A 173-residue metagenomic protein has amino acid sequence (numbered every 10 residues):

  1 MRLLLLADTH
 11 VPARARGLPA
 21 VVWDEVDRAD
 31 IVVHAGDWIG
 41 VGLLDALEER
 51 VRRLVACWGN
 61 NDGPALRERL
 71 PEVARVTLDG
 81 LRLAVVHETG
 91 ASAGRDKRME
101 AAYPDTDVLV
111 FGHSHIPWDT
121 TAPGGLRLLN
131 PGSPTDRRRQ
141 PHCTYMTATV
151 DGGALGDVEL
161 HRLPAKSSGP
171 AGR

Functional and structural regions predicted by a protein language model:
M1-E49, D62-P71, P141-C143, A171-R173: N-terminal active-site segment of His-dependent metallophosphoesterases
M1-L4, D45-P64, T77, G124-P131 (+1 more regions): P-loop/Walker A phosphate-binding loop and immediately adjacent motor/lid segment at beta-alpha junctions
L3-L5, R75-V86, A148, L163: Core dinuclear metal-dependent hydrolase active-site scaffold
L5-A7, I31-D37, V55-N60, V85-H87 (+2 more regions): Active-site neighborhood of phospho(di)ester-bond hydrolases with catalytic His/Asp-centered motifs
A13-D24, V85-Y103: Pre-active-site segment of Zn-dependent metallo-hydrolases
R53-G94, D105: Helix-adjacent hinge/juxtasegments
V55, A91-V158: Conserved beta-sheet core of the metallophosphoesterase superfamily
V158-A171: Short, solvent-exposed aromatic-acidic interface loops
